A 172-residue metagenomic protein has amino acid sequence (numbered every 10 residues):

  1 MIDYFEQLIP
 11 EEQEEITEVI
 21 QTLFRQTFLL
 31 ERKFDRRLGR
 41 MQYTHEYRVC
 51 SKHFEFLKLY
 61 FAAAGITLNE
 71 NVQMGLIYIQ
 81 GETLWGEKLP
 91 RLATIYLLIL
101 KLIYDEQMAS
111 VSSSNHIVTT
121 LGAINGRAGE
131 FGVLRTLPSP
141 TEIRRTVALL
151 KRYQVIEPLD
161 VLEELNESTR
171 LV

Functional and structural regions predicted by a protein language model:
M1-E82: Eukaryotic partner-binding/assembly regions in large regulatory complexes
P10-E15, G81-V118: Short alpha-helical segments that sit at the start of domains
F34-T44, V111-E130: Short acidic, hydrophobic short linear motifs in intrinsically disordered regions
V49-L57, L134-R152: Short amphipathic alpha-helical interaction segments
K52-H53, L68-N71, Q107-V111, L121 (+1 more regions): DNA transaction DNA-binding modules
A62-E70, V147, K151-E164: A short, conserved structural fragment
Q80-T83, V161-V172: Short, cationic-aromatic polyanion-contact patches
M108-H116, L134-P138, L159-D160: Short acidic, glycine/proline-enriched loop segments that cap or flank alpha-helices
